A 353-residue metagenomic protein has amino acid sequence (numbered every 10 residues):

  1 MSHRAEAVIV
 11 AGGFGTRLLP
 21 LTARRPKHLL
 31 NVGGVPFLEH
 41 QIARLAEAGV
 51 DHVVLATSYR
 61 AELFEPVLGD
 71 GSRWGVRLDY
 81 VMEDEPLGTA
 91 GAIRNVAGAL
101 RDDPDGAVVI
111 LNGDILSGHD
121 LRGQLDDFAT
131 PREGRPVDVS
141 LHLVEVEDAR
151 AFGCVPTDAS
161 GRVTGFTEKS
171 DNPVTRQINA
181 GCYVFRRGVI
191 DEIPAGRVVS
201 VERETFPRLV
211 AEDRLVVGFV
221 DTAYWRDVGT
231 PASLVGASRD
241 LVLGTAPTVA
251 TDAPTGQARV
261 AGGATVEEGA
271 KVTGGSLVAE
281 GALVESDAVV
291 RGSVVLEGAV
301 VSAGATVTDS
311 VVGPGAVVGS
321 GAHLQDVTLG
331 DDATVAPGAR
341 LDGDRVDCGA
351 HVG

Functional and structural regions predicted by a protein language model:
M1-I9, N31, V35-G123, L143 (+3 more regions): Conserved N-terminal catalytic core of the sugar/cofactor nucleotidyltransferase
R4-L21: A phosphate-binding catalytic loop at a beta-strand-loop-alpha-helix junction that coordinates phosphoryl groups
L29, V155-T157, F206, G218: A structural signal for short hydrophobic beta-strand segments in well-ordered beta-sheet cores
Y59, S140-V155: Short beta-strand-to-loop element that shapes/binds the nucleotide-sugar donor at the catalytic cleft/hinge
G98, A288, V294, A299-G353: Glycine-rich hexapeptide-repeat left-handed beta-helix
V108-V109, L116, L121-G134, E147-A149 (+1 more regions): Catalytic-core segments of class I nucleotidyltransferases/pyrophosphorylases that form NMP-activated intermediates
R197, V210-V300, T306: Extended, small-residue-rich solenoid/repeat segments and analogous flexible loops that form exposed scaffolds
